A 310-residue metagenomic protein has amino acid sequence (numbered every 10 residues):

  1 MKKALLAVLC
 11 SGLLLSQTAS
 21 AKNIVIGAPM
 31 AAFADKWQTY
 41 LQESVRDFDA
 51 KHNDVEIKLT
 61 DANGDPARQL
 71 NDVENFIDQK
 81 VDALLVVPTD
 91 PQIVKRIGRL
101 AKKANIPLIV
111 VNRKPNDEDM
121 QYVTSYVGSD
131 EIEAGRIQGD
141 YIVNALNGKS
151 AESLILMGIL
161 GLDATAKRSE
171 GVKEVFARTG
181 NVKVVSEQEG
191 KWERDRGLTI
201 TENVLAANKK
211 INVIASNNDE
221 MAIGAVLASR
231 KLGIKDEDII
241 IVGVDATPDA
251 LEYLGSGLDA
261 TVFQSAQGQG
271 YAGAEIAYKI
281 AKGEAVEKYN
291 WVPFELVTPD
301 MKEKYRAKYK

Functional and structural regions predicted by a protein language model:
L15-A21: Sec/Tat signal peptide C-region and signal peptidase I cleavage site
V25-H52, K58-N75, V81, V87-Q92 (+4 more regions): Extracytoplasmic "Venus flytrap"
W37-K51, V55, A134-Y141, D163-V182 (+4 more regions): Short, solvent-exposed amphipathic alpha-helices that sit in or adjacent to ligand/effector-binding or catalytic
D61, D117-Y141, I155-L156, E187 (+1 more regions): Short beta-strand elements at the ligand-binding edges of bilobed clamshell
Q69, Y126-E152, R196-L198, A246-A250 (+1 more regions): Hydrophobic alpha-helical segments within soluble ligand-binding/sensing domains
V86-K103, V172, S186, G190-E252: Hydrophobic alpha-helical
P91-Q92, R96-E133, N144, E152 (+4 more regions): Flexible loop/hinge segments that line or gate small-molecule binding clefts
L156-L160, A164, V175-F176, G268-K310: Hinge/cleft segment of the Venus flytrap/periplasmic-binding protein
